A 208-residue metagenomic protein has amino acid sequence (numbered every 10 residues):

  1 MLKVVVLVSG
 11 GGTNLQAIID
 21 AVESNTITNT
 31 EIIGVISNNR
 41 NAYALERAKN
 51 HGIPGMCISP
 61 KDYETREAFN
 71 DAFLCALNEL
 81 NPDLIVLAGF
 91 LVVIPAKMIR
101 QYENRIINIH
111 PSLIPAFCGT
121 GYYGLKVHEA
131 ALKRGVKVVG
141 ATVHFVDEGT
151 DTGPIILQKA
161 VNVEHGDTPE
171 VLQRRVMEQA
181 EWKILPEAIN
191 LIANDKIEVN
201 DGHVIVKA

Functional and structural regions predicted by a protein language model:
M1-A208: One-carbon transfer enzymes
